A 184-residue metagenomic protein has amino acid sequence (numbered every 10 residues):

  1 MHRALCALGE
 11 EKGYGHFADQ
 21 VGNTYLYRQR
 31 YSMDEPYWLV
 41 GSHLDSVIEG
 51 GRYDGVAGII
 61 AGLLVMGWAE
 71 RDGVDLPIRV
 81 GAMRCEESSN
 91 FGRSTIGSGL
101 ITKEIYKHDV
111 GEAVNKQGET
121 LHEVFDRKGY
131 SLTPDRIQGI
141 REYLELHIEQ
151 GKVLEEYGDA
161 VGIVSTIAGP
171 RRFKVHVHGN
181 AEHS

Functional and structural regions predicted by a protein language model:
M1-G51, A69: Acidic/His- and Gly-rich active-site-bordering loop/insert found across diverse amide/peptide-bond hydrolases
K12, M33-W38, D72-I78, Q138-E142 (+1 more regions): Short coil/turn connectors at secondary-structure junctions
D19, P77, L132-R136: Flexible, glycine/charged-enriched surface loops at secondary-structure junctions
V40-H43, E49-S89, F173-V177: Alpha-helical metal-binding/catalytic segments enriched in His/Glu/Asp
C85-S184: Midchain, well-structured core segments that form catalytic/ion-binding scaffolds
